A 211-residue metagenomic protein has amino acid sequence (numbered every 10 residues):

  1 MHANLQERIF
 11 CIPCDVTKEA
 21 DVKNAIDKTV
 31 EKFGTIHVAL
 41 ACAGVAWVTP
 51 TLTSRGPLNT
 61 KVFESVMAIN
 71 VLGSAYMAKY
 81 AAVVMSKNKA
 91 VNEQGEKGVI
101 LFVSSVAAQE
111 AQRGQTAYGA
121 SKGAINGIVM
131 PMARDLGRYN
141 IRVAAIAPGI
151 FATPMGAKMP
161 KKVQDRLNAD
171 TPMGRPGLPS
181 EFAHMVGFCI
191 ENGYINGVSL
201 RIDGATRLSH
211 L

Functional and structural regions predicted by a protein language model:
V45, G56-Y76, L101, I125: Catalytic Tyr-X3-Lys loop
A46-E64, V83, K87-E93, G114-A117 (+1 more regions): Conserved mid-core segment of classical short-chain dehydrogenase/reductases
A78, S121: Active-site helix of classical SDR
V83, R134-D135: Alpha-helical segment proximal to the catalytic Tyr-Lys
S105: Residue(s) in the substrate-gating loop at a strand-loop-helix junction that position the organic substrate next
E110-G119, P131: Active-site loop-to-helix junction immediately N-terminal to the catalytic Tyr of the SDR YXXXK motif in Rossmann-fold
G137-R142, I195-V198: Short, small/polar-rich loop/turn modules that mediate ligand/substrate recognition or access, typified
R175-I202, R207: C-terminal substrate-recognition "lid" of short-chain dehydrogenase/reductases
